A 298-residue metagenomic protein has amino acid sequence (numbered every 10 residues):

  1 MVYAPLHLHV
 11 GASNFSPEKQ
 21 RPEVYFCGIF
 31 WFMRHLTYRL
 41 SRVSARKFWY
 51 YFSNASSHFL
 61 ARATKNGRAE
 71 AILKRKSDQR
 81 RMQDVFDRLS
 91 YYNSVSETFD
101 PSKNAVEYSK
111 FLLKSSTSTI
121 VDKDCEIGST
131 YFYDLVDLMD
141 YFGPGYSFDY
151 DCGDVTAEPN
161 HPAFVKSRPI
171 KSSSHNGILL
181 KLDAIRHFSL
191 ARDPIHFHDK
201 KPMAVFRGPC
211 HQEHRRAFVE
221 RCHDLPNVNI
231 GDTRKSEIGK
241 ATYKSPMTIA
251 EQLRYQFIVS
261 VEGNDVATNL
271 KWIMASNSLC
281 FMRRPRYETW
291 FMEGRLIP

Functional and structural regions predicted by a protein language model:
A4, L8-V10: Short hydrophobic alpha-helical segments enriched in small aliphatic residues
L8, K19-P22: Intrinsically disordered, low-complexity regions enriched in polar/acidic and amide residues
S13-S16: Serine residues within intrinsically disordered or low-complexity segments
R21, Y25-G239, P246: Secretory-pathway glycan-assembly enzymes, especially type II membrane glycosyltransferases that use nucleotide-sugar
Y141-G143, I195-D199, A250-L253, M274 (+1 more regions): Extracellular/periplasmic catalytic domains that process cell-envelope and extracellular macromolecules
Y243-P246, Q252: Short, flexible segments with low predicted structural confidence
Q252-P298: Catalytic binding pocket for nucleotide-activated donors in carbohydrate/polymer assembly enzymes
